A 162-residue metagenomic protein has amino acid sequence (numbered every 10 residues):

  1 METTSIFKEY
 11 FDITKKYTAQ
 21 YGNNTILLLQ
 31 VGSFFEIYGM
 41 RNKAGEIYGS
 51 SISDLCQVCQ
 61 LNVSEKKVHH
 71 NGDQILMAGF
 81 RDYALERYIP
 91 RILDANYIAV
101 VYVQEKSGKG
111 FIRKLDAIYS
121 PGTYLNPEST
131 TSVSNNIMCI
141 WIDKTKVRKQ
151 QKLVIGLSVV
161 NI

Functional and structural regions predicted by a protein language model:
M1-I162: Basic, polar low-complexity surface loops/patches
